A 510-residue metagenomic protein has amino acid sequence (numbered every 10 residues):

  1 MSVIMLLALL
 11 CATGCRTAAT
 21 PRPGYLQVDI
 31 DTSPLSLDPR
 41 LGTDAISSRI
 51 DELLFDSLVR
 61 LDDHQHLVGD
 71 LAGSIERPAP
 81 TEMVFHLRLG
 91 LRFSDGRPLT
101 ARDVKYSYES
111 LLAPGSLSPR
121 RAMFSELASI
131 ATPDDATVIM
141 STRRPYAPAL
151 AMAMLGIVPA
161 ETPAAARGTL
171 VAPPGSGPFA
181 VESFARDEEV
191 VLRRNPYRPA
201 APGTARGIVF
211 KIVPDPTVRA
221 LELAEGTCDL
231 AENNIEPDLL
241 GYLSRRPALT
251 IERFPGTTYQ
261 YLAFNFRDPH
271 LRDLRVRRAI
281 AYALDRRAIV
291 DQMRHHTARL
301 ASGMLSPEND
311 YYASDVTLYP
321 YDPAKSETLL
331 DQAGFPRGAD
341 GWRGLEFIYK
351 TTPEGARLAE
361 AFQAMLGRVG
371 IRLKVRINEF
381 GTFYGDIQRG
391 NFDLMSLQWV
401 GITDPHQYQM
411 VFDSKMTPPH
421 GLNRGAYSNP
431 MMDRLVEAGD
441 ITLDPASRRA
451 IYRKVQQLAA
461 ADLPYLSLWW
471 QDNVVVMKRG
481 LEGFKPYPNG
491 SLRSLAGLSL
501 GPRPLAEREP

Functional and structural regions predicted by a protein language model:
R16, R372-F383, M410-R479, A506-P510: Extracytoplasmic/peripheral linker and loop segments enriched in polar/acidic and small residues with frequent Thr/Pro
D29-P80, E109, P174-S176: N-terminal lobe/hinge region of extracytoplasmic solute-binding protein
E76, H86, R120-P163: Surface-exposed binding/hinge segments that line and control ligand-binding clefts or catalytic entry sites
Y146, A151-G203, G207, D215-T217 (+4 more regions): Gly/Pro-rich hinge or "lid" segments in bacterial periplasmic/extracellular proteins
R167, P196-G241, Q363-A364, R372-K374: Ligand-site clamp/hinge motif
V191-P196, R272-A364, S428, R434-L435 (+2 more regions): Append "and occasionally in soluble cytosolic enzymes with long acidic Gly/Pro-rich linkers
A333-I402: Ligand/substrate-recognition segments at binding pockets and active sites
V475-P510: Long beta-strand-rich cores associated with HINT superfamily self-processing modules
